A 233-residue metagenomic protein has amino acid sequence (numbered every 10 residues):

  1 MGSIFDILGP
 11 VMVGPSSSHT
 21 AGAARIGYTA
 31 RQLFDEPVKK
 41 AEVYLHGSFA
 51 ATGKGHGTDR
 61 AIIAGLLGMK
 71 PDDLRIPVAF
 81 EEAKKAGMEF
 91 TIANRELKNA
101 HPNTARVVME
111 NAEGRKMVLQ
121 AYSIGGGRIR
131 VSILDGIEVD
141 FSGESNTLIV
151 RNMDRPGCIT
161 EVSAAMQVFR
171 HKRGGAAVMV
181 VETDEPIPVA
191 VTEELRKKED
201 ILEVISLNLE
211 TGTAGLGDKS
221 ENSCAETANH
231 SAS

Functional and structural regions predicted by a protein language model:
M1-M12, V38-V43: Short, hydrophobic/aliphatic alpha-helical segments
D6-I7, R25-L33, A61, G65 (+5 more regions): Alpha-helical scaffold segments in soluble metabolic enzymes
I7, L45, T91-I92, I205-S206: General beta-strand structural signal in soluble alpha/beta enzymes
G9-T29: Conserved phosphate/anionic-ligand binding catalytic regions in large, soluble enzymes, centered on
L33-E42, K70, P102: Non-transmembrane, aqueous-exposed alpha-helical and coiled segments at domain scale
E42-K85: A structural-propensity feature for long, helix-poor, extended segments
L67-M117: Contiguous domain-boundary segments centered on the initiation and propagation of an alpha-helix
L119-S233: A conserved regulatory-domain signal marking ACT and ACT-like small-molecule sensing domains and adjacent regulatory
